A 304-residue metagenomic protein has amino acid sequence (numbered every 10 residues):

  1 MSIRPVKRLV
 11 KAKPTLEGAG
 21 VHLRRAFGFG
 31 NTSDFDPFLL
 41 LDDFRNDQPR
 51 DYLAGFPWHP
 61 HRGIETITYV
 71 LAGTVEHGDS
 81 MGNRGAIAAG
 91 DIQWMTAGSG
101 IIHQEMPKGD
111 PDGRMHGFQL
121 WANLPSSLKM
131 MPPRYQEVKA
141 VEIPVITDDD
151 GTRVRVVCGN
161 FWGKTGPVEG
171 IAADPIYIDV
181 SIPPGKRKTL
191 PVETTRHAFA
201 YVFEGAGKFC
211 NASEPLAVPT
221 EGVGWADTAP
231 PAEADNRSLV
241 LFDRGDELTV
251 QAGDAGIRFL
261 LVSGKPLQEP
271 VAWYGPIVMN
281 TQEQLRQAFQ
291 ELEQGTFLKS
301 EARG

Functional and structural regions predicted by a protein language model:
M1-G304: Jelly-roll (double-stranded beta-helix
